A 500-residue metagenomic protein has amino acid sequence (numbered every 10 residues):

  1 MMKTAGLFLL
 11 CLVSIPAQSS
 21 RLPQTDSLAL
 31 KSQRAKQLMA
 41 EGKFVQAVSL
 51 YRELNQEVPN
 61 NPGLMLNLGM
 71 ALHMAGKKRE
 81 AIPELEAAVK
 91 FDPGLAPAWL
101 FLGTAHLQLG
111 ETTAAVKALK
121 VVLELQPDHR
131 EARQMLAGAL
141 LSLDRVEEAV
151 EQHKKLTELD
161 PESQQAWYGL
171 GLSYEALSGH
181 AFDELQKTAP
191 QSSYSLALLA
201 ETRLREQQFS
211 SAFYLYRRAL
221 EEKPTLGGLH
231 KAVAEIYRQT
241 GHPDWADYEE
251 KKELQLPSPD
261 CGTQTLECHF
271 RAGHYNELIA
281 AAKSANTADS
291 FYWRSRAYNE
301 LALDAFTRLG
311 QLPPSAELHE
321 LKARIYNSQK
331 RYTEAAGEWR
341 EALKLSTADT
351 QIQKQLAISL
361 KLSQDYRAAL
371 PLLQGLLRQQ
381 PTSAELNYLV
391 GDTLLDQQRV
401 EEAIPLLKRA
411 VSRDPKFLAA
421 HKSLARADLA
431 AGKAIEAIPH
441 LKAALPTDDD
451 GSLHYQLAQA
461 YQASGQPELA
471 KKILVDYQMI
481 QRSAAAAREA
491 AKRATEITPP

Functional and structural regions predicted by a protein language model:
L28, P62-G63, A96-P97, R130-E131 (+10 more regions): Helix-start (N-cap) detector for alpha-helical repeat units in TPR-like alpha-solenoids, especially tetratricopeptide
A40-E41, M74-A75, Q108-L109, S142-L143 (+11 more regions): Register position in tetratricopeptide repeats
E53-L54, A87-A88, V121-V122, K155-L156 (+9 more regions): Canonical positions in the second alpha-helix
E57, F91, L125, L159 (+10 more regions): Structural marker of alpha-solenoid helical repeat scaffolds
E158, Y168-A176, T188, E235-S258 (+2 more regions): TPR/TPR-like (Sel1-like) alpha-helical repeat modules
